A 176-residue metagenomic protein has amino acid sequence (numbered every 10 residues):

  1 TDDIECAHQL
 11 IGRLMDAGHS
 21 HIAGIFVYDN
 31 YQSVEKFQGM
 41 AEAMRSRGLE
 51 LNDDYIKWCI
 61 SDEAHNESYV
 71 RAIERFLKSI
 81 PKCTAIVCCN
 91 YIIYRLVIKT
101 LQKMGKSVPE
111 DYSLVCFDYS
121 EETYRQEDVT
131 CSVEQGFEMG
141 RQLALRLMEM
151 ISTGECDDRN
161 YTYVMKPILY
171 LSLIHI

Functional and structural regions predicted by a protein language model:
T1-G24, E42, N66-E74, Y94 (+1 more regions): Hydrophobic alpha-helical segments within soluble ligand-binding/sensing domains
D3, S33, C89-N90: Helix N-cap/beta->alpha junction signal
H8-G48, R159-L173: An alpha-beta-alpha
S20-H21, L51-Y55, S107-L114: Short acidic capping loops at alpha-helix termini that bridge into adjacent secondary structure
I25, K57-C59, S132, M165: Hydrophobic residues at beta-strand termini and immediately following loops that shape nucleotide-binding pockets
A41-A64: Short beta-strand elements in bilobed, periplasmic/extracellular small-molecule ligand-binding domains
E74-L173: Flexible loop/turn connectors
